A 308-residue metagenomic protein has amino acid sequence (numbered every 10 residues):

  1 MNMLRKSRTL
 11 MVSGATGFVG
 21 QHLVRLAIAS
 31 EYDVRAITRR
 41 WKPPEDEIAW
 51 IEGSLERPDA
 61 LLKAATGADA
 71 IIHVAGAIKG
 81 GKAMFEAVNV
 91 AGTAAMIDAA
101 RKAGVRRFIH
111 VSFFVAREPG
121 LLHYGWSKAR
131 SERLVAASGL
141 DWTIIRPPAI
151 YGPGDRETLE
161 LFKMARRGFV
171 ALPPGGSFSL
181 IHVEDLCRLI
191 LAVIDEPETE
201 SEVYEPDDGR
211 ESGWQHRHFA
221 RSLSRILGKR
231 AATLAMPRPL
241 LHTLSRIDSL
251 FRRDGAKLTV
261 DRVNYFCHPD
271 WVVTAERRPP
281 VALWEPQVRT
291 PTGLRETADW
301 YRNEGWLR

Functional and structural regions predicted by a protein language model:
L10-S30: N-terminal Rossmann NAD(P)H-binding glycine-rich loop of SDR-like oxidoreductase domains
S13, I37, V74-A75, F108-F114 (+1 more regions): SDR active-site strand-loop-helix element
K42-P44, I48, E52-A95, A99 (+1 more regions): NAD(P)H-binding glycine-rich loop region in Rossmannoid oxidoreductase-like domains and their noncatalytic homologs
E86-V90, L121-E132, D155, S179-I181 (+2 more regions): Short-chain dehydrogenase/reductase
A87, A91-A129, A137-S138, T143: Conserved Rossmann-fold NAD(P)-dependent oxidoreductase catalytic core, especially the SDR/UDP-sugar
P119-L122, T143-E160: Flexible, glycine-rich beta-alpha linker
R156-E160, P174-D195, S201-E205, Q215: Substrate-positioning beta->alpha
V193-K257, Q287-R308: Mid/C-terminal beta-alpha module of Rossmann-like enzyme folds, strongest in SDR-family dehydrogenases/epimerases
